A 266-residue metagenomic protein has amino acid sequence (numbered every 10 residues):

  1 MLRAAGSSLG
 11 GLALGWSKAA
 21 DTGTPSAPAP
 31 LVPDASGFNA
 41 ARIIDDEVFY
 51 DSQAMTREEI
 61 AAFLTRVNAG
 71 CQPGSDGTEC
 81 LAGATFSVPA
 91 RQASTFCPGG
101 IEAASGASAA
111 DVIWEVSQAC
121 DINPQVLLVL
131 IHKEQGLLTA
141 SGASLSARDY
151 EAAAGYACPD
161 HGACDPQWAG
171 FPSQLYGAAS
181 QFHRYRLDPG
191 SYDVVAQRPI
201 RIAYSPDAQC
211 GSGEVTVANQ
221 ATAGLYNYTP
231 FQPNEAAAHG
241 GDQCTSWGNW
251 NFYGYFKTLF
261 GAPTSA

Functional and structural regions predicted by a protein language model:
L2-K18: N-terminal export signals
G23-G70, A157-A266: Non-catalytic cell-wall polysaccharide-engagement segments
V48-Q135: Export/targeting segments at the very N-terminus of extracytoplasmic proteins
Q53, E102-A110, A119-P124, S146-D149 (+2 more regions): Solvent-exposed, acidic/flexible segments
C97-G100, L137-A169: Substrate-binding clefts and substrate-entry loops adjacent to catalytic sites of polymer-processing enzymes acting on
Q118, P124-V129, G142-L145, R186-A203: Surface-exposed patches in mature extracellular/periplasmic domains of secreted proteins
V126-H132, G155, Q174-G177: Structural recognition of the beta-strand scaffold that forms the well-ordered cores of secreted hydrolase catalytic
I131, L138, A179-F182: Amphipathic alpha-helical interface segments used for dimerization/assembly
